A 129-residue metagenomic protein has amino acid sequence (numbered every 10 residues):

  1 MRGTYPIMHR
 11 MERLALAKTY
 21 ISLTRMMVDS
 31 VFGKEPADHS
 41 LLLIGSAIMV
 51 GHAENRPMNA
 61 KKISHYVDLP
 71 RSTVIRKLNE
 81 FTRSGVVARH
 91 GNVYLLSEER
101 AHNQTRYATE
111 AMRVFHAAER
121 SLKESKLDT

Functional and structural regions predicted by a protein language model:
M1-E35: N-terminal leader segment of winged-helix/HTH proteins
M27, R106-T129: Amphipathic alpha-helical dimerization/coiled-coil segments that flank or bridge DNA-binding/regulatory modules
A37-P57: Short helix->loop/beta-hairpin flanking segments within DNA-binding domains
M49-A53, R71, V86: Short alpha-helix boundary/capping elements
P57-V67: A short alpha-helical element within helix-turn-helix/winged-helix DNA-binding domains across DNA-binding proteins
N59, N92-V114: Short, cationic-aromatic polyanion-contact patches
D68-R83: Short amphipathic alpha-helical interaction segments
T82-Y94: A short, conserved structural fragment
